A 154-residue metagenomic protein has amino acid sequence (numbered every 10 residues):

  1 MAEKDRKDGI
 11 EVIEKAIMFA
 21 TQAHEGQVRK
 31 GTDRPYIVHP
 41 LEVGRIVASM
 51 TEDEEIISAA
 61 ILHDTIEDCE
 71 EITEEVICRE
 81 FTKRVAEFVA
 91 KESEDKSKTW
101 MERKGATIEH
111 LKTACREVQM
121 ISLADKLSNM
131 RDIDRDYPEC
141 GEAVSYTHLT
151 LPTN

Functional and structural regions predicted by a protein language model:
M1-K7: Basic/polar N-terminal segments that are highly enriched at the extreme N-terminus, encompassing both cleavable
G9, A16, Q119-L123: Amphipathic alpha-helix face/heptad-repeat signature
V12, I17-I46, F88: Active-site flanking loop/helix segments enriched in acidic
T21, E25, S49, D64-T65 (+1 more regions): Charged, amphipathic alpha-helical interaction segments
H39, G44-Y146: Divalent metal-dependent catalytic cores for phosphoryl transfer on phosphate-bearing substrates
T147-T153: Conserved small/polar residues in nucleotide/adenosyl-binding loops
